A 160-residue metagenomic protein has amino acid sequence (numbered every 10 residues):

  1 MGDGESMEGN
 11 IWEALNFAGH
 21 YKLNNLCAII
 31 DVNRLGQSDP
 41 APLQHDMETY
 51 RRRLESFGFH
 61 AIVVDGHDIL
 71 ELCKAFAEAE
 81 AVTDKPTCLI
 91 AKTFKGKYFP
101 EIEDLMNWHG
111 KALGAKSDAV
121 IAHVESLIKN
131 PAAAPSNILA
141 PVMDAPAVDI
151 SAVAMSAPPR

Functional and structural regions predicted by a protein language model:
M1-A132: Glycine-rich ThDP/TPP pyrophosphate-binding loop and its adjacent helix/strand module within ThDP-dependent enzymes
A115-I121, I128-R160: Thiamine diphosphate
